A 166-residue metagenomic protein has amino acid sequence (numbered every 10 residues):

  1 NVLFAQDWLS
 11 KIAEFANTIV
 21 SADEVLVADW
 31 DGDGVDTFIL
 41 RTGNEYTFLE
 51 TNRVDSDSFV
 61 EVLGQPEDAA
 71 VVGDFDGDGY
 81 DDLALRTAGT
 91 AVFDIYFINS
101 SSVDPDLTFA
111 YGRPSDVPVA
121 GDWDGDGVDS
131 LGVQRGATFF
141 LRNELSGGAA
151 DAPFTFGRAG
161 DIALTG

Functional and structural regions predicted by a protein language model:
N1-G166: Trp/Gly-enriched beta-strand/coil motifs that build multi-repeat beta-propeller-like domains and related W-rich binding
